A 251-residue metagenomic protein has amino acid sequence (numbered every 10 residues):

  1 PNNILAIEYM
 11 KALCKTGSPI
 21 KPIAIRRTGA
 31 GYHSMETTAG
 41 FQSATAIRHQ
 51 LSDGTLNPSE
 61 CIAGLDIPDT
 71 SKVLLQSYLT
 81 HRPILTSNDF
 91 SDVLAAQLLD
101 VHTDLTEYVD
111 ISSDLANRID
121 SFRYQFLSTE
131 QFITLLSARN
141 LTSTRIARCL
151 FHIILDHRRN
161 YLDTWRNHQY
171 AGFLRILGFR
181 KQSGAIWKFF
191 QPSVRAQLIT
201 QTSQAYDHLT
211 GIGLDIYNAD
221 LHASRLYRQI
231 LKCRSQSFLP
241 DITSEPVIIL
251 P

Functional and structural regions predicted by a protein language model:
P1-P251: Active-site cores that bind ATP or allylic diphosphates and position pyrophosphate for catalysis
